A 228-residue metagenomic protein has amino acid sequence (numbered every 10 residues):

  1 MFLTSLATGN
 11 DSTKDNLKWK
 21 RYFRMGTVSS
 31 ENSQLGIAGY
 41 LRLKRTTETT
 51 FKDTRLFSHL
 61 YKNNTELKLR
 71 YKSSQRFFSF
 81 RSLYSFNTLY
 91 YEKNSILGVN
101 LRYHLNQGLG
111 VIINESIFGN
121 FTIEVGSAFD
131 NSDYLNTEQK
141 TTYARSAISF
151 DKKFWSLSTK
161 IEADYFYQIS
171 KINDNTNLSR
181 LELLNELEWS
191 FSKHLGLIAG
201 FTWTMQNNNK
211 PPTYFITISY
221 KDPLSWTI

Functional and structural regions predicted by a protein language model:
L6-R55: Short glycine/proline- and aromatic-enriched beta-strand/turn motifs that initiate or cap beta-hairpins
L17-W19, S33-I37, T65-L69, V99-L105 (+3 more regions): Residues that define the transmembrane beta-barrel architecture of outer-membrane proteins
M25-S29, T54-L60, S73, N87-Y91 (+6 more regions): Transmembrane beta-barrel strands of outer-membrane/channel proteins
V28-S30, T46, F57-N63, F78 (+6 more regions): Sequence/structural signature of outer-membrane beta-barrel proteins
Y40-R42, K72-R76, G108-I113, R145-D151 (+2 more regions): Outer-membrane beta-barrel architecture
T47-T54, R81-F86, I117-F121, K153-I161 (+2 more regions): Repeated loop/turn-to-beta-strand initiation elements of outer-membrane beta-barrel proteins
F118, T122-G196: Outer-membrane beta-barrel transmembrane domain signature
P212-I228: Outer-membrane beta-barrel "beta-signal"
